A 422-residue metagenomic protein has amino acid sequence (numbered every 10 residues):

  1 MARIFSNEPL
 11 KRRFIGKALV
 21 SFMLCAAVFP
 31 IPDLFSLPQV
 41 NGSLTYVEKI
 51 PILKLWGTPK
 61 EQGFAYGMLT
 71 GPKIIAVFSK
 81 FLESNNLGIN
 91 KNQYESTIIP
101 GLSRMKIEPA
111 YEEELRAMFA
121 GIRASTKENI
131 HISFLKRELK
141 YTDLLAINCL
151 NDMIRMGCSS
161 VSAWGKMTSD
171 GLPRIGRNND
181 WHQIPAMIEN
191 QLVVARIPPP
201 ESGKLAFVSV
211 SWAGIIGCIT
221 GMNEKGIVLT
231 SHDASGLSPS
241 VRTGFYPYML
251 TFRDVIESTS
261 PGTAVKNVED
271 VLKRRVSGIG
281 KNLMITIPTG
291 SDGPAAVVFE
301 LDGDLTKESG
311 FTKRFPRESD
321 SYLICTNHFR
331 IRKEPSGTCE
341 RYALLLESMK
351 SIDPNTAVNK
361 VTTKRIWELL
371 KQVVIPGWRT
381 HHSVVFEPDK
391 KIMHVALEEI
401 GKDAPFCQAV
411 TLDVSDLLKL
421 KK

Functional and structural regions predicted by a protein language model:
M1-R13: N-terminal secretory signal peptides that target proteins for export/translocation
P9-L10, V193, T338: Intrinsically disordered, low-complexity regions enriched in serine, threonine, proline and polar/charged residues
R12-F14, A18, N178, Y342: Hydrophobic alpha-helical segments, especially transmembrane helices and their immediate juxtamembrane helical caps
A18-P30: Bacterial N-terminal signal peptides
L37-G157, D170, R253-K422: C-terminus-biased signal that marks the final domain/tail of proteins
L144-T251: Internal mixed beta-strand/loop scaffold within catalytic domains of large alpha/beta enzymes
